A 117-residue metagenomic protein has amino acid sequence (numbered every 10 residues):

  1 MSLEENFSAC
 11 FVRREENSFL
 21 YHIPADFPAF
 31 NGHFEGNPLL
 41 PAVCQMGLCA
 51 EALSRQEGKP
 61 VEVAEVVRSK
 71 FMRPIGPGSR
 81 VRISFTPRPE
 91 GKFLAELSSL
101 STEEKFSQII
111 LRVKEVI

Functional and structural regions predicted by a protein language model:
S2-L40: Catalytic strand-loop segment that frames the active site of acyl-thioester-processing enzymes
N6, P77-S79, K105: Residues that act as N-cap/strand-start positions at coil-to-secondary-structure junctions
R14, T86-I117: HotDog/MaoC-like acyl-thioester-processing domains
L39, A50-S54, S99, K114-I117: Short C-terminal domain-edge/linker segments immediately following a structured domain
C49-R88, L94, I110: Hydrophobic beta-strand-centered segment that forms part of the acyl-chain substrate-binding groove
